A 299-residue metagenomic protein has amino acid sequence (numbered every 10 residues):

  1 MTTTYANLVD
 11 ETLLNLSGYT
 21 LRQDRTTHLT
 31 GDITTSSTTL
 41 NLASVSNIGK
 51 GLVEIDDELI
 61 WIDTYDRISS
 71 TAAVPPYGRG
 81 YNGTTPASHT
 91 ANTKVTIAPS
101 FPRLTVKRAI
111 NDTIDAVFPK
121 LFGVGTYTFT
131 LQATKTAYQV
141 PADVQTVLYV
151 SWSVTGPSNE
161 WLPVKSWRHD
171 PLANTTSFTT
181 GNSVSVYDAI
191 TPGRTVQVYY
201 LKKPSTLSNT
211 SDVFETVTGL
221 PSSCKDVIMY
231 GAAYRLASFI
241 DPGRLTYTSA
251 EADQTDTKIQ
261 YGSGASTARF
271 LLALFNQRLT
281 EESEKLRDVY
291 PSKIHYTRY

Functional and structural regions predicted by a protein language model:
M1-T34, S46-T71, T85-Y299: Glycine-enriched, solvent-exposed interface loops adjoining structured elements
T39-N47, D56, Y77-N82: A structural micro-motif recognizing beta-strand termini and the immediately following turn/loop segments
I68-G80: Short, well-ordered strand-loop elements centered on a beta-strand within folded domains, enriched for acidic residues
